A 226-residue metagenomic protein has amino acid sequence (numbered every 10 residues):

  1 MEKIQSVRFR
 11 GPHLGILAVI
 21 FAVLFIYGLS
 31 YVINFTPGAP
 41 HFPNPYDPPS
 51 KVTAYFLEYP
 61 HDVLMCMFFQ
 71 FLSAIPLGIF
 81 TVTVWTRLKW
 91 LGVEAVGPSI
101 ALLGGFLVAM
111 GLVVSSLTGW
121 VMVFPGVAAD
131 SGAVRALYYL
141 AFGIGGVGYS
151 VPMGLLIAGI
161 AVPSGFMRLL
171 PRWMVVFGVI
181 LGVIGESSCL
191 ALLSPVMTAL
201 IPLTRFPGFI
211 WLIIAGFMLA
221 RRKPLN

Functional and structural regions predicted by a protein language model:
E2-N226: Hydrophobic, aromatic-enriched alpha-helical segments typical of multi-pass transmembrane helices
